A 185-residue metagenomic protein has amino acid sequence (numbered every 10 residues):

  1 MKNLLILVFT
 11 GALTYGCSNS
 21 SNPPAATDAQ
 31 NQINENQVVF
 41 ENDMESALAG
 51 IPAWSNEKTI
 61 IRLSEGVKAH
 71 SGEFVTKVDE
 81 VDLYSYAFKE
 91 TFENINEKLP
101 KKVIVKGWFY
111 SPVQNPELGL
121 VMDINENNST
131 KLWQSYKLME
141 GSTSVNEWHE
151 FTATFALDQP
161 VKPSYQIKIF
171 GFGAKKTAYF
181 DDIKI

Functional and structural regions predicted by a protein language model:
L4-A12: Sec-dependent N-terminal signal peptides
C17-I185: Extracellular and organelle-lumenal recognition/adhesion modules and their flexible linkers in secreted
